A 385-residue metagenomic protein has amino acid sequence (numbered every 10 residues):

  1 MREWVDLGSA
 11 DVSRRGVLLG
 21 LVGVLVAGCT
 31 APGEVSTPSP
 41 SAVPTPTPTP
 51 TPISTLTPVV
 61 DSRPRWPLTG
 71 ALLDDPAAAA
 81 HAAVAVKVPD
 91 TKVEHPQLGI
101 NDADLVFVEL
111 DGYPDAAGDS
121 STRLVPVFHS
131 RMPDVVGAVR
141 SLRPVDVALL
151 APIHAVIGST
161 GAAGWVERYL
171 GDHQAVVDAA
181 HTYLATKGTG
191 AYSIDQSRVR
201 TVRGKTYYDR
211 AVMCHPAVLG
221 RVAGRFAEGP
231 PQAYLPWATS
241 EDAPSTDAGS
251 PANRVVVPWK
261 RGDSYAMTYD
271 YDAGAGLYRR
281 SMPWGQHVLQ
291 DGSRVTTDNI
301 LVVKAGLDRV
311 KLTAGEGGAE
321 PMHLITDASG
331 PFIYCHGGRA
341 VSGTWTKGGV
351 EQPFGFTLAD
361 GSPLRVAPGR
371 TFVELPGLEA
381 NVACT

Functional and structural regions predicted by a protein language model:
M1-V12, G16-A27: N-terminal secretory signal peptides
R15, L19-G20, P50, T297 (+1 more regions): Low-complexity, intrinsically disordered regions enriched in charged/polar residues
T30-P32: Bacterial signal peptide processing site
T37-V59: Ser/Thr-rich, Proline-interspersed low-complexity disordered segments
D61-L105, P114-T385: A surface/extracellular/periplasmic glyco- and lipid-processing/surface-interacting theme
